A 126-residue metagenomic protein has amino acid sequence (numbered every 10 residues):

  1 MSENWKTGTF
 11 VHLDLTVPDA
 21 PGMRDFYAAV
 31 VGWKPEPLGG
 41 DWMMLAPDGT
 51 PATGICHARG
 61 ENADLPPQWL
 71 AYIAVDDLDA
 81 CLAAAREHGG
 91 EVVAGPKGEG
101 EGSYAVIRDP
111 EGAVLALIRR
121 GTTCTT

Functional and structural regions predicted by a protein language model:
M1-K6, V11, L15, L82 (+1 more regions): Vicinal oxygen chelate
S2-P51, E87: Core segments of cupin and vicinal oxygen chelate
V11-H12, Q68-L70: Short active-site oxyanion
D19, D77, D109: Acidic di-acidic motifs
P21-G22, D79-A80, G102: Short alpha-helical
V31-Q68, P110, V114-G121: Conserved short beta-strand elements that form part of the metal-binding/catalytic scaffold of enzyme active sites
M44, Y72, Y104-V106: Conserved hydrophobic/aromatic beta-strand scaffold that supports enzyme active sites
A71-A74, L78-A85: Mid-chain, well-packed structural core segment of small domains
